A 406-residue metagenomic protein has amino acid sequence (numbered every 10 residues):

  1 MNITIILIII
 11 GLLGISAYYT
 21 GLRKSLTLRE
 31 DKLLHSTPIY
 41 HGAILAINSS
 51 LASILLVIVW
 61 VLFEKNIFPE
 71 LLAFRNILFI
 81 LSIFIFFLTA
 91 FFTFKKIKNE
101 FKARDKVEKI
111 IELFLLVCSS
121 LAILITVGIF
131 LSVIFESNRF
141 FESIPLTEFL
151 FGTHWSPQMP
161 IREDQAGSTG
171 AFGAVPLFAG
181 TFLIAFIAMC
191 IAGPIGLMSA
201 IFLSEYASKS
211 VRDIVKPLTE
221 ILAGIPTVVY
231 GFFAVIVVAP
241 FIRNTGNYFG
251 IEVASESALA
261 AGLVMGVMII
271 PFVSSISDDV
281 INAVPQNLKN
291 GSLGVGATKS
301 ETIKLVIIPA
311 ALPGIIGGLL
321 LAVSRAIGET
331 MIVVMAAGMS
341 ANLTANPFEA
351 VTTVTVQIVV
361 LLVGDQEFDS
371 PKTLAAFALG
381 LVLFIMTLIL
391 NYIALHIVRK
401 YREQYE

Functional and structural regions predicted by a protein language model:
F74-A90, F172-F202: Transmembrane alpha-helix signature in integral membrane proteins
K98-R104, I187-T219, A394-K400: Transmembrane-helix boundary motif in ABC transporter permease subunits
F135-V175, Y230-G266, G338: Membrane-interfacial helix termini and adjacent extracytoplasmic/periplasmic loops of multi-pass transporters
M189-I191, F202, K209, E252-G294 (+3 more regions): Membrane-cytosol interface at the C-terminal ends of specific transmembrane alpha-helices in multi-pass membrane
P217, I221, I276, I281 (+1 more regions): Transmembrane alpha-helices
D279-N282, Q286, L293, L320 (+1 more regions): C-terminal transmembrane helix and the adjacent membrane-cytosol boundary/short C-terminal tail of inner/organellar
V333-F384: Interhelical loop and adjacent transmembrane-helix boundary motif in polytopic membrane transport permeases
